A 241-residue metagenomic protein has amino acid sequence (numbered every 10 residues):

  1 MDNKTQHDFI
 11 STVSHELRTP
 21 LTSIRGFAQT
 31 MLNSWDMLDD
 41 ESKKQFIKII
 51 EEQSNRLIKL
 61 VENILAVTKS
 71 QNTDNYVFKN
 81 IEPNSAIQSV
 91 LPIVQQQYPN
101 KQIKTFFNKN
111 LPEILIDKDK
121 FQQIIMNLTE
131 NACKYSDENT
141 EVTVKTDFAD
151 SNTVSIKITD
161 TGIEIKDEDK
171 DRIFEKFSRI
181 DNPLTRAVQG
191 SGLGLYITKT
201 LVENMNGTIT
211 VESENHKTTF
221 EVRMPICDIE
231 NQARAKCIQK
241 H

Functional and structural regions predicted by a protein language model:
M1-M31: Primarily the dimerization/phosphotransfer
E41, N72-E82, L115: Short flexible loop/turn segments at helix-to-beta-strand junctions within the C-terminal catalytic HATPase_c
E52-L57: Short alpha-helical segment of the dimerization/phosphotransfer core of two-component systems
K79-N80, Q102-P112, A149: Conserved catalytic submotifs in the C-terminal HATPase_c
A132-C133: Short helix-loop "hinge" at the ATP-lid/N-box region of the Bergerat-fold HATPase_c
I165-R179: Short conserved segment of the HATPase_c
N206-G207: Conserved glycine-rich
